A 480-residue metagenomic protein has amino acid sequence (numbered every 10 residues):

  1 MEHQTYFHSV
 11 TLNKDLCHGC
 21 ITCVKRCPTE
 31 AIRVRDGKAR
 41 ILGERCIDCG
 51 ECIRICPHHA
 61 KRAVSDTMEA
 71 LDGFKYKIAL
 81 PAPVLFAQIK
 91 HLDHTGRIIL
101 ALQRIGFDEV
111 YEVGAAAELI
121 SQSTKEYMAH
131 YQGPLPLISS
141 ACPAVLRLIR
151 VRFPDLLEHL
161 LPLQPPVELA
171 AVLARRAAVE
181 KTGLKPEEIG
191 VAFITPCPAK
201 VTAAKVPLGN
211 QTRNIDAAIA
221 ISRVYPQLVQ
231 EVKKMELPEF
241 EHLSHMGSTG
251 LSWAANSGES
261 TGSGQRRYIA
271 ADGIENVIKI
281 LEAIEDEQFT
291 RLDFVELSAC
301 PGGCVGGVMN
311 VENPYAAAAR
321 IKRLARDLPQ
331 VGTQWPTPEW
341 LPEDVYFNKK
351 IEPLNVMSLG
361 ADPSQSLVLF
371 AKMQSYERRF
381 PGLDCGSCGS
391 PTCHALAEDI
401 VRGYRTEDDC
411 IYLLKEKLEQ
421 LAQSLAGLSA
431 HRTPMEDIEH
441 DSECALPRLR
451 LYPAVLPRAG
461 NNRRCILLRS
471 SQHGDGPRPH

Functional and structural regions predicted by a protein language model:
M1-V10, T29-E30, V34-A39, K279-E287 (+2 more regions): Short Cys/His-rich Zn2+-coordinating modules
E2-T5, S9-K14, H18-L42, I47 (+5 more regions): Iron-sulfur cluster-binding cysteine motifs and their immediate structural context in ferredoxin-like electron-transfer
N13, L42, P81-A82, A141 (+1 more regions): A secondary-structure boundary/capping signal
D15-C17, H91, C444-P447: Short, surface-exposed ligand-recognition loops at beta-strand->loop->(often short) alpha-helix junctions that present
H59-G386, P391-A426, L468, R478-H480: Iron-sulfur-associated redox domains of electron-transfer enzymes in respiratory and anaerobic energy metabolism
E407, D437-D441, A445-L446: Intrinsically disordered, low-complexity linear regions
A426-D441: Charged, long alpha-helical assembly modules
